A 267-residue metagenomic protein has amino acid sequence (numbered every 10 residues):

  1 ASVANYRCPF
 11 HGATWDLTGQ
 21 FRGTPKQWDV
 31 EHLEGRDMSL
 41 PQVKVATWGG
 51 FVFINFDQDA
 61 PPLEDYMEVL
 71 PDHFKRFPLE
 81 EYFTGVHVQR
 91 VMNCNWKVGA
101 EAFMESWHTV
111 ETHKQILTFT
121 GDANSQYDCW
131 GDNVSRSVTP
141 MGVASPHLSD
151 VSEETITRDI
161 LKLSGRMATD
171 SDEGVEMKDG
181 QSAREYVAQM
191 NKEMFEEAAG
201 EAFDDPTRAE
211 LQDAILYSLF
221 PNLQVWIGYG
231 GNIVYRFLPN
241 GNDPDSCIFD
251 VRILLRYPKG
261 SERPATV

Functional and structural regions predicted by a protein language model:
A1-Q58, E64-D72: Rieske [2Fe-2S] iron-sulfur-binding domain
K44-T47, F51-V267: C-terminal catalytic domain of Rieske-type non-heme iron oxygenases
